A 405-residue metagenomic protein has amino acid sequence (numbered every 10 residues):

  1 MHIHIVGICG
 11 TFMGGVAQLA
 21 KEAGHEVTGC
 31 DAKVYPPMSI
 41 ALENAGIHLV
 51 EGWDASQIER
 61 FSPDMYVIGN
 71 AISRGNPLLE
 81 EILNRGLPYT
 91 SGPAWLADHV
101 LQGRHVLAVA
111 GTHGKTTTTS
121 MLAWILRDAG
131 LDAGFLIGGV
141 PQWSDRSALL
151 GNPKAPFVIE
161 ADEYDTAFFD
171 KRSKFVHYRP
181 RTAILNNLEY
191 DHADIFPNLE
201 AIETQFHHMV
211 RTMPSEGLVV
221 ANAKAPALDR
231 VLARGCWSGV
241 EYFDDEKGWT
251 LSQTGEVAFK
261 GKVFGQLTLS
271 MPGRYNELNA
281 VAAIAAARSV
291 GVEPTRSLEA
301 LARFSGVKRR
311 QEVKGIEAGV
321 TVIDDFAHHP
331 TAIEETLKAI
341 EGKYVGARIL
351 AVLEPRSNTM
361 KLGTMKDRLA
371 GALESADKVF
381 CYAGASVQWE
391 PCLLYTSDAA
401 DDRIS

Functional and structural regions predicted by a protein language model:
M1-W95, L218, P272: N-terminal leader/targeting and accessory segments in enzymes
H2, F12, L19-A23, K171-H177 (+2 more regions): Nucleotide phosphate-binding/pyrophosphate-handling subdomain across enzymes that bind or process nucleotide phosphates
G7, A20, Y66, A133 (+6 more regions): Residue-level signal for inorganic ion chemistry
E26-A32, V219-N222, V352-L353, D377-G384: Short internal beta-strands
Y35, L101, I323, A327-I333 (+1 more regions): Structural/interface elements that position substrates and couple domains in central-metabolism enzymes
S56, W143-Y190, A223, L228-Q266 (+3 more regions): Extended acidic/charged loop-beta regions that coordinate divalent cations and stabilize anionic phosphate/carboxylate
A97-G139: Walker A (P-loop) phosphate-binding motif
Y395-S405: Single conserved hydrophobic/aromatic residue that forms the stacking wall/gate of nucleotide- or nucleobase-binding
